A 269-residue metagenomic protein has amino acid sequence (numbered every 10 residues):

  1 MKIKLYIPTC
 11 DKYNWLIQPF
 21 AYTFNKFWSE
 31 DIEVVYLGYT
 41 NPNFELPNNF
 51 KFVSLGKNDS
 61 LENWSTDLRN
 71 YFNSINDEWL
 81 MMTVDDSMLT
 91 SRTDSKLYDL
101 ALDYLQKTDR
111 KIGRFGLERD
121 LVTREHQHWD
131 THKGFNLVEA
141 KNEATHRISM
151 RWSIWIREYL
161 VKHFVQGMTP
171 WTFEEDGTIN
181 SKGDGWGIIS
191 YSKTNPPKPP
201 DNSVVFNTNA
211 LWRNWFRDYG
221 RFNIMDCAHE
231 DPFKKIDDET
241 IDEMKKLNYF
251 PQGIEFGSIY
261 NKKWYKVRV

Functional and structural regions predicted by a protein language model:
M1, A228-V269: Membrane-proximal basic amphipathic "stem/tether" segments
M1-S60, S65, N70-W79: N-terminal anchoring/stem segment of glycosyltransferases
Q18-A21, E62-R69, D94-D103, P170-T178: Well-ordered, non-membrane alpha-helical segments in soluble/globular domains
V35-L37, L80-M82, G113-E118, I154 (+1 more regions): A structural signal for short, well-ordered beta-strand segments and their strand-loop junctions that often border
E78-M88: Short beta-strand-to-loop acidic/aromatic patch adjacent to the donor-nucleotide binding site
S91-T123: Conserved donor-nucleotide/metal-binding helix-loop-beta segment in metal-dependent transferases, i.e., the alpha-helix
H128-T145: Short, flexible, basic/aromatic active-site loop/helix in glycosyltransferases
R147-A228, P232: Catalytic core and acceptor-binding pocket of nucleotide-sugar-dependent glycosyltransferases
